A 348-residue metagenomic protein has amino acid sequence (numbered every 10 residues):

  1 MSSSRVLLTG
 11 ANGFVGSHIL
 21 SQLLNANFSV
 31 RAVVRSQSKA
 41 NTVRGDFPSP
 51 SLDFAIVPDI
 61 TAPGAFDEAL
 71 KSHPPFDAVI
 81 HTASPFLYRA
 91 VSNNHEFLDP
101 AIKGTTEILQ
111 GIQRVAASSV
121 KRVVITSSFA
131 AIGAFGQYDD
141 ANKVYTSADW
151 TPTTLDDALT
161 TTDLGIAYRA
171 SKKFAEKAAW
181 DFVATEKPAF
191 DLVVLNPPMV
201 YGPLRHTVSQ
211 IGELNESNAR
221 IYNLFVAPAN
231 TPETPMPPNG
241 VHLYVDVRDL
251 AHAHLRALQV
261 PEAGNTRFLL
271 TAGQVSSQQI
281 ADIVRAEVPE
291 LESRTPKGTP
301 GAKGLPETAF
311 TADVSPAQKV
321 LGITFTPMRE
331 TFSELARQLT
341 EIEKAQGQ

Functional and structural regions predicted by a protein language model:
S3-V33: N-terminal Rossmann NAD(P)H-binding glycine-rich loop of SDR-like oxidoreductase domains
Q37-S38, T42, D46-K103: NAD(P)H-binding glycine-rich loop region in Rossmannoid oxidoreductase-like domains and their noncatalytic homologs
P74-D77, S92-V124, E176, H254: NAD(P)-cofactor binding segment of oxidoreductase domains
T154-L192: Active-site Tyr-X1-5-Lys
P188-A189, P203-I221, R256-R267: Glycine/proline-rich active-site loop of Rossmann-fold NAD(P)-dependent oxidoreductases
S217-I221, T234-R256: Substrate-positioning beta->alpha
G240-V241, A251-A302, S333-A336, E343-Q348: Mid/C-terminal beta-alpha module of Rossmann-like enzyme folds, strongest in SDR-family dehydrogenases/epimerases
V247, A302-T324: Conserved C-terminal active-site "lid" loop/helix of NAD(P)H-dependent oxidoreductases that clamps the redox cofactor
